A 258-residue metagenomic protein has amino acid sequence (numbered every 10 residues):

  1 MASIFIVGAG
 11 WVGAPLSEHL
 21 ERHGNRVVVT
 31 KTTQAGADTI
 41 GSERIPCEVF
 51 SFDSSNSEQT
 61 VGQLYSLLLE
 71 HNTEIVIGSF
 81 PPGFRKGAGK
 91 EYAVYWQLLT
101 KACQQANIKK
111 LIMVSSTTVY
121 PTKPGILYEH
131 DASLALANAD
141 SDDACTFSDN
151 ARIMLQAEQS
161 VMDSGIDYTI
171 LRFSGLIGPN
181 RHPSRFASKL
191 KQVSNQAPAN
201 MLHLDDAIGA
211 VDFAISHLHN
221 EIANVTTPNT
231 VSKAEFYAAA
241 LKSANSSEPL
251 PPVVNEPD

Functional and structural regions predicted by a protein language model:
I4-G8: Conserved N-terminal Rossmann-fold NAD(P)-binding element of oxidoreductases
G13-A14: N-terminal Rossmann-fold NAD(P) dinucleotide-binding loop
E48-T73: Conserved Rossmann-fold cofactor-binding substructure of NAD(P)-dependent oxidoreductases
S66-M113: NAD(P)-cofactor binding segment of oxidoreductase domains
L98-A144: Conserved Rossmann-fold NAD(P)-dependent oxidoreductase catalytic core, especially the SDR/UDP-sugar
D143, Q156-P179: Conserved beta-loop-beta element that borders a ligand/cofactor-binding pocket
P179-K191, Q196-V225: Alpha-helical substrate-binding/gating segment
I208-P257: Mid/C-terminal beta-alpha module of Rossmann-like enzyme folds, strongest in SDR-family dehydrogenases/epimerases
